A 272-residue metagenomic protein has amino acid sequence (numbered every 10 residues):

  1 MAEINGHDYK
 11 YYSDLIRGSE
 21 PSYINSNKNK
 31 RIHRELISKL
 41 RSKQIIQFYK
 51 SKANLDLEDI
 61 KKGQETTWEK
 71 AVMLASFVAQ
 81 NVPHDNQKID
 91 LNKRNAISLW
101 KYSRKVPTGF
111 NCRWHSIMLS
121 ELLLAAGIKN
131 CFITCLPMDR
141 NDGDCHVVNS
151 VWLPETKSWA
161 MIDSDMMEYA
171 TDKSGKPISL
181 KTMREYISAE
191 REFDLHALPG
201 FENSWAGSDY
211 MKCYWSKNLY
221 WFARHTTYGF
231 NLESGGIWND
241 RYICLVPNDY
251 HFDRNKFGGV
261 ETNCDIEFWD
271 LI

Functional and structural regions predicted by a protein language model:
M1-L15: Intrinsically disordered, low-complexity N-terminal segments that are enriched in acidic
Y12-F110: Secondary-structure boundary elements
T67-V72, L124-C131, E155-W159: Loop/turn elements at helix/coil->beta-strand transitions in domains of secreted/extracellular proteins
S76-P83, L124-I128, L153-P154, S188: Sec-exported extracytoplasmic/periplasmic mature domains
N81, P137-N141, M166-Y169: Solvent-exposed loop/turn segments at secondary-structure junctions within structured extracellular/periplasmic domains
N86-L91, D144, A160-S164, S174: Short, solvent-exposed loop/turn and secondary-structure capping segments
Q87-V148: Active-site neighborhood of thiol-dependent amide/isopeptide-bond enzymes
V151-W152, T156-I272: His-Asp-centered catalytic microenvironments across diverse enzyme cores, prominently the transglutaminase-like
